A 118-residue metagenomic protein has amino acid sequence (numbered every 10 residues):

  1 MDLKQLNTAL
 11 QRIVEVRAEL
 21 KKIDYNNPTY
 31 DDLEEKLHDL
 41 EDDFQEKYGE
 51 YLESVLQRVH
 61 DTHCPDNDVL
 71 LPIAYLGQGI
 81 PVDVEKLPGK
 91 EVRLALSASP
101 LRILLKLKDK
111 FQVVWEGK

Functional and structural regions predicted by a protein language model:
M1-L10: Short, charge/polar-rich alpha-helical segments
A9-I23, L40, K47: Non-transmembrane amphipathic alpha-helical segments
T29-D39: Short, charged, amphipathic alpha-helical segments
H38-Q57: Amphipathic alpha-helical coiled-coil segments
L56-P65: Charged, helix-prone or intrinsically disordered regulatory segments positioned adjacent to compact structured domains
N67-K118: Amphipathic alpha-helical binding modules
